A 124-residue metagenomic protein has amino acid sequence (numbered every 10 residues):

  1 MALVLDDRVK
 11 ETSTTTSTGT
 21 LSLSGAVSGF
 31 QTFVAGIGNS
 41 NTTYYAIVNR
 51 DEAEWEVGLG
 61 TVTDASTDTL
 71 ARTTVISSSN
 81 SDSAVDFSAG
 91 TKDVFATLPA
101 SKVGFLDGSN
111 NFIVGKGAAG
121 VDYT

Functional and structural regions predicted by a protein language model:
M1-F30, T67, I76-V121: Glycine-rich, low-complexity segments
S13-T15, I37, E52, V62 (+1 more regions): A generic structural signal for short, solvent-exposed coil/turn residues that cap or connect secondary-structure
V34-L59: Ser/Thr/Gly-rich low-complexity blocks that favor extended beta-strand/coil architectures
T43, V62, A119: Functionally constrained cores in energy, signaling, and assembly domains
E52-E54, N110, Y123: Residue-level signal for glycine
A53-A71: Elongated alpha-helical scaffolds
